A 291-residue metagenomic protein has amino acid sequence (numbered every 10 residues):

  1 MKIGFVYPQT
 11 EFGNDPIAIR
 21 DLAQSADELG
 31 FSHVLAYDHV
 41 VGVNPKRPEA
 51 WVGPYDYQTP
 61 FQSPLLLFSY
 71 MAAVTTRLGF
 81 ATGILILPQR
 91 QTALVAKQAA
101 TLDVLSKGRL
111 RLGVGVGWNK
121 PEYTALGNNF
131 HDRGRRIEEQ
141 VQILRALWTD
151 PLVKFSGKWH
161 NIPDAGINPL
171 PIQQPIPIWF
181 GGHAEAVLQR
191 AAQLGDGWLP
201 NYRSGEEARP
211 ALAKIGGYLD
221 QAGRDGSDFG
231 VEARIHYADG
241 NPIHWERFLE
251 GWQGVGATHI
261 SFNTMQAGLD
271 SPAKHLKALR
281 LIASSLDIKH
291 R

Functional and structural regions predicted by a protein language model:
M1-R291: Active-site-adjacent structural elements that line small-molecule/cofactor binding pockets in enzymes
